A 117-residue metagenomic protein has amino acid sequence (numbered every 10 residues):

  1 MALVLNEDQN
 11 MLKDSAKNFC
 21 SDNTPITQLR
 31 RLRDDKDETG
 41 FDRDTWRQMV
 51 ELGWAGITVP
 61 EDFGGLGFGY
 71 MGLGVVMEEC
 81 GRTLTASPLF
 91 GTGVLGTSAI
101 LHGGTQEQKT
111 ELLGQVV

Functional and structural regions predicted by a protein language model:
M1-D8: Intrinsic disorder at enzyme termini
M11-N18: A non-catalytic, amphipathic alpha-helix used as a structural packing/dimerization or gating element in enzyme scaffolds
S21-V117: Glycine-rich flavin
